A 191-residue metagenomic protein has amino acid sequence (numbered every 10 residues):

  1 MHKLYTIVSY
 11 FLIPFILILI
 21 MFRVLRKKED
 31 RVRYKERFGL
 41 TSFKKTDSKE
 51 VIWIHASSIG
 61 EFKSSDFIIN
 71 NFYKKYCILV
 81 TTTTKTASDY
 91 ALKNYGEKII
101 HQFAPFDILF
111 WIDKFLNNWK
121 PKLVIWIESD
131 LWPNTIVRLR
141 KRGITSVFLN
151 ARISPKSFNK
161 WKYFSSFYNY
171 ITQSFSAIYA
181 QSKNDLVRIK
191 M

Functional and structural regions predicted by a protein language model:
M1-K35: A transmembrane-helix-recognition feature enriched in membrane-embedded lipid enzymes and envelope glyco-/phospholipid
M21-K28, V32-G39, K45-M191: Active-site and donor-binding regions of nucleotide-sugar-utilizing enzymes
